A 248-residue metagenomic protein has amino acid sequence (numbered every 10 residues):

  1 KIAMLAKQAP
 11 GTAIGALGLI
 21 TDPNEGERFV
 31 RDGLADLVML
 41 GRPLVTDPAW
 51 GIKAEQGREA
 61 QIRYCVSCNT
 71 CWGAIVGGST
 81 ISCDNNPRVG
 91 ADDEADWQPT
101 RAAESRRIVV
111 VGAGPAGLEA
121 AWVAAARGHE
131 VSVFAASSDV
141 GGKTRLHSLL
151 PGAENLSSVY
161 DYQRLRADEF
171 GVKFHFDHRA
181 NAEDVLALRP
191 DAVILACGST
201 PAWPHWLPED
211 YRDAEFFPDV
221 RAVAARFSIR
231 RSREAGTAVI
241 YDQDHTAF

Functional and structural regions predicted by a protein language model:
K1-V111, P115, E119-A126, E130-V131 (+4 more regions): Flavin-dependent oxidoreductase catalytic cores
I2-A13, Q163-H175: A structural motif corresponding to the C-terminal end of an alpha-helix and its immediate exit/capping segment
A35, P190-D191: Local beta-strand N-terminus motif with an aromatic residue
Q61-S67, L146-F174, P204-D219: N-terminal glycine-rich dinucleotide-binding loop that anchors FAD/FMN and/or NAD(P) in oxidoreductases
S105-V133, H175-A187, C197-P208, E215-F248: Rossmann-like dinucleotide/flavin-binding elements
G141, A192-S199: Terminal amphipathic helices with adjacent charged low-complexity linkers/tails
